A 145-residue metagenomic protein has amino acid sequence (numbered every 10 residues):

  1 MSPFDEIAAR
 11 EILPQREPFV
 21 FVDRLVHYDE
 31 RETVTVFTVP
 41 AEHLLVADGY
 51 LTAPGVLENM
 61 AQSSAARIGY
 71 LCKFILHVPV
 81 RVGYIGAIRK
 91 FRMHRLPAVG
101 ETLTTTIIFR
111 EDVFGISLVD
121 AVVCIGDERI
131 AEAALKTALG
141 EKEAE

Functional and structural regions predicted by a protein language model:
P3, R67-T104: Hydrophobic beta-strand-centered segment that forms part of the acyl-chain substrate-binding groove
E6-R16, V80: Short aromatic-glycine motifs in intrinsically disordered, low-complexity regions
E17-T52: Catalytic strand-loop segment that frames the active site of acyl-thioester-processing enzymes
V22-D23, I88, L118, E132: Hydrophobic residues on conserved beta-strands that form the core of alpha/beta folds
R24-H27, K90, R95, F109-E111 (+1 more regions): A residue-level detector for short acidic-glycine micro-motifs
V34, A98-E101, I108-E145: HotDog/MaoC-like acyl-thioester-processing domains
T38-C72: A conserved, well-ordered hydrophobic junction motif at loop->secondary-structure transitions
